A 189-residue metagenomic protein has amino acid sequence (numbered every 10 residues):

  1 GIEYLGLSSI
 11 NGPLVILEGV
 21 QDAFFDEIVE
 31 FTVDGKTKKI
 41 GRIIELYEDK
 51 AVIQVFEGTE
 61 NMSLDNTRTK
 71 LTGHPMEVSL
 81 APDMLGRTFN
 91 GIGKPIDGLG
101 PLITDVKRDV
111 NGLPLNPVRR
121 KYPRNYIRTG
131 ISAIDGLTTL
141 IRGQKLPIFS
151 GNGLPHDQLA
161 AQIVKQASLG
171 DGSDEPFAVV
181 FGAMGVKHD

Functional and structural regions predicted by a protein language model:
G1-R87, G91-I92, I96: N-terminal accessory targeting/assembly segments
V15, A23, G41, A51 (+4 more regions): Small-side-chain structural scaffolding
T67-K70, M76, D83, G93-K145 (+2 more regions): P-loop NTPase nucleotide-binding/switch module
S150-G151: The Walker A (P-loop) glycine that initiates the GxxxxGKT/S ATP-binding motif of P-loop NTPases
L154-D189: Conserved P-loop
